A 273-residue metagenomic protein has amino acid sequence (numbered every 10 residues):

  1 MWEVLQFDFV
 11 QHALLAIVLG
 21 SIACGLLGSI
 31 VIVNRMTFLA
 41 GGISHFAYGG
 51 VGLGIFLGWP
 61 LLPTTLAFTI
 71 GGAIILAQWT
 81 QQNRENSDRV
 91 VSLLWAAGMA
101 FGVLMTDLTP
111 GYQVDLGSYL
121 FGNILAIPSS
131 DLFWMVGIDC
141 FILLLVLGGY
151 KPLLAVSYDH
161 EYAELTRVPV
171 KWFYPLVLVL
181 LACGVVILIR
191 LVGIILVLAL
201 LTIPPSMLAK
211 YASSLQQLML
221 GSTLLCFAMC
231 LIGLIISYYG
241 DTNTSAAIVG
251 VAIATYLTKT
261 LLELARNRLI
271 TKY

Functional and structural regions predicted by a protein language model:
M1-I22: Membrane-interfacial amphipathic/re-entrant helices at transmembrane-helix boundaries
F7-H12, N83, S87, V91-K151: Transmembrane helix-bundle core of multi-pass membrane transporters and related energy-transducing complexes
A13, L61-T69, D88-S92, V136 (+2 more regions): Loop-to-transmembrane alpha-helix initiation sites
G20, L132-P204: Helix-loop-helix "hairpin" substructures at the membrane interface of multi-pass membrane proteins
S29-Y112, L208-L220, S237-G240, L264-A265: Short loop segments and helix-boundary regions at transmembrane helix junctions of multi-pass inner-membrane proteins
F46-F56, L94-M105, A126, V170-L180 (+2 more regions): Small-residue-rich segments of transmembrane alpha-helices in multi-pass membrane proteins, especially helix faces
L191, I195-A246: Transmembrane alpha-helical segments in multi-pass inner-membrane proteins
S245-V249, I253-Y273: Cytosolic-side transmembrane-helix boundaries in multi-pass membrane proteins
